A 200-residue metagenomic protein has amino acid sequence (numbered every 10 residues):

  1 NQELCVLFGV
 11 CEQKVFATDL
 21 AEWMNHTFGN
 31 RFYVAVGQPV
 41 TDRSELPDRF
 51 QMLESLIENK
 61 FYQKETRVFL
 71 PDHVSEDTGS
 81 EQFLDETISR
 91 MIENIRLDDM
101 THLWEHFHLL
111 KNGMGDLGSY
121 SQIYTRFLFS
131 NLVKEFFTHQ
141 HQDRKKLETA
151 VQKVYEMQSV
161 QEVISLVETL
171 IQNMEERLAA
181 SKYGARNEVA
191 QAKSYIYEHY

Functional and structural regions predicted by a protein language model:
Q2-Y200: Cytosolic nucleotide-utilizing catalytic cores of signal-transduction proteins
